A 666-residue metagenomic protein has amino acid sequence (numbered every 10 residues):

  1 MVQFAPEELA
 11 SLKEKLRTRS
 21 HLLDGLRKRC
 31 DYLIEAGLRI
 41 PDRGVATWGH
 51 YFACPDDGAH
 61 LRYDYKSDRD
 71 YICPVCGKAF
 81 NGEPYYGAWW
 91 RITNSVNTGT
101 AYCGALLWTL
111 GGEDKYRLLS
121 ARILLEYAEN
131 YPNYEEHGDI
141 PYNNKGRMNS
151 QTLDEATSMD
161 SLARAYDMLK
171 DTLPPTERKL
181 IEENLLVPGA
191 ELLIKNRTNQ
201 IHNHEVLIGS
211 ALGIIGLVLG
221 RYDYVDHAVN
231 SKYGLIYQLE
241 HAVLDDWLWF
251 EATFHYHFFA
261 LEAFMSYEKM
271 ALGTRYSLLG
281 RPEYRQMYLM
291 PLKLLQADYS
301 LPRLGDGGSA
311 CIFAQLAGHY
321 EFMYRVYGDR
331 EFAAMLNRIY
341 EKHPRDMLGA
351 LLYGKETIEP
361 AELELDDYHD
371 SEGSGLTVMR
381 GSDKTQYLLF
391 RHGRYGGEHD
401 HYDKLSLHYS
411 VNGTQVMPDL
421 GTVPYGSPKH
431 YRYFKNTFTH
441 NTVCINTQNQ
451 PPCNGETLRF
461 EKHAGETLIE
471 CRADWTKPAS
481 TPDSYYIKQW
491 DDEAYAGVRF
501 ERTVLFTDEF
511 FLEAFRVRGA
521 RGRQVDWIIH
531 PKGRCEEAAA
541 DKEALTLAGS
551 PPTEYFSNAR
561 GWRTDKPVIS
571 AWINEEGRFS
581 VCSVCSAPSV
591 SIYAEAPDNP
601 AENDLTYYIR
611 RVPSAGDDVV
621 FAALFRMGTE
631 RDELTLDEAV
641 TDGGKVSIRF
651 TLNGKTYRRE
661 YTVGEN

Functional and structural regions predicted by a protein language model:
M1-G213, Y233, E240, M265 (+2 more regions): Extracellular glycan-targeting catalytic surfaces
L12-K15, H60-W90, A310-M347, R578: Aromatic (Trp/Tyr) and acidic
V96, Q151-D154, L185, H204 (+7 more regions): Secondary-structure capping and boundary motifs in well-ordered enzyme cores
G111, L169-L180, L219-D223, M270-L279: Inter-helical turn/loop segments and adjacent helix faces that build the functional surface of alpha-helical bundle
A211-L239: Alpha-helical cores of eukaryotic small-GTPase signaling modules
G213, L219, H255-V416, A615-G616 (+2 more regions): Carbohydrate-active enzyme catalytic cores, enriched for enzymes that act on polyanionic acidic polysaccharides
K232, Y237-A271, D383, D508 (+1 more regions): Long, repeat-rich segments with strong aromatic
V423-N666: CBM-like, beta-strand-rich accessory domains located in the C-terminal region of large, secreted polysaccharide-active
